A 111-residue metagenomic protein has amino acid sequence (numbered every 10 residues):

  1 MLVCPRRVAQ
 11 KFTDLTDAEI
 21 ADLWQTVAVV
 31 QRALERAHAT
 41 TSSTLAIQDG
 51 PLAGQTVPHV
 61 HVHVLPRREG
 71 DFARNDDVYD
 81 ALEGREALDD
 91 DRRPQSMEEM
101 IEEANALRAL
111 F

Functional and structural regions predicted by a protein language model:
M1-F111: HIT superfamily nucleotide-processing domains
